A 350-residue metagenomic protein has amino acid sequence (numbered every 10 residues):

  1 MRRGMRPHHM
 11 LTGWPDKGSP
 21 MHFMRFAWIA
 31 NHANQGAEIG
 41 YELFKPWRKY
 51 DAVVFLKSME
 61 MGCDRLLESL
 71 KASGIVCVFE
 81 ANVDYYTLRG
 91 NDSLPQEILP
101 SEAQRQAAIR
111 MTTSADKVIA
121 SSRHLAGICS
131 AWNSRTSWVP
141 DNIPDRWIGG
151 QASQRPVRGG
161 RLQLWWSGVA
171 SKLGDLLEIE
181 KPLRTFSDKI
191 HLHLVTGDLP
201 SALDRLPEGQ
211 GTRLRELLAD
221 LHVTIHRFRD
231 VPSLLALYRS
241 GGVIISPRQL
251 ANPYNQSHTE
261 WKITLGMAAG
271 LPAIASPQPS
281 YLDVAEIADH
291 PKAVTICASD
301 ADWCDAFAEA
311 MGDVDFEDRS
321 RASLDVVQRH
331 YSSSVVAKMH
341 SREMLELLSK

Functional and structural regions predicted by a protein language model:
M1-C63: N-terminal pre-catalytic "stem/leader" segment of glycosyltransferase-like enzymes
T12-H32, N142-A236: Conserved catalytic-core segment of nucleotide-activated headgroup transferases in glycan assembly
S69, Y85, I98-V118: Membrane-proximal helix-turn-helix segments that form the acceptor-binding/catalytic region of lipid-linked
L70-R89: Active-site proximal beta-strand in glycosyltransferases
T87, S171-G174, V231-L237, G242-A268 (+1 more regions): Nucleotide-sugar-dependent
T113-Q151: Donor nucleotide-sugar binding/catalytic pocket of nucleotide-sugar-dependent glycosyltransferases
A285-A301, A308-D315: Conserved acidic donor-binding segment of nucleotide-sugar-dependent glycosyltransferases
A298, V314-L345: A charged, aromatic-enriched C-terminal amphipathic alpha-helix characteristic of glycosyltransferases across folds
